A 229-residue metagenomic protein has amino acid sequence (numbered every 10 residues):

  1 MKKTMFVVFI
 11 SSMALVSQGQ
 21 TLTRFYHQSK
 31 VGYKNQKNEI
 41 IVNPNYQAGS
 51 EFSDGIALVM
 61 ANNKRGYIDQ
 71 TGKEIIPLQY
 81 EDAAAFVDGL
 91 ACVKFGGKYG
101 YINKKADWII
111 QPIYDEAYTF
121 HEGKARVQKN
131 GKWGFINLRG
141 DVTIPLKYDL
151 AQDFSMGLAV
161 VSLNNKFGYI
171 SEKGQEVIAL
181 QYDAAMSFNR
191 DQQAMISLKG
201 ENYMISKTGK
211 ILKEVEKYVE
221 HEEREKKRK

Functional and structural regions predicted by a protein language model:
T4-M13: Sec-dependent N-terminal signal peptides
L15-G19: Sec/Tat signal peptide C-region and signal peptidase I cleavage site
Q20-K229: Residue-level detector of conserved, function-critical positions
